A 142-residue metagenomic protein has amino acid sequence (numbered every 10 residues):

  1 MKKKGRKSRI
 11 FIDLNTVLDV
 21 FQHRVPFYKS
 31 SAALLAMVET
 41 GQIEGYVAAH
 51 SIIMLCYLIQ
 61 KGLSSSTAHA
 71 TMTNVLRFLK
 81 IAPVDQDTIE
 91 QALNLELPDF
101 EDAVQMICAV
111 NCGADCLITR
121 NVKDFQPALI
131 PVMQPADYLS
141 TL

Functional and structural regions predicted by a protein language model:
M1-G5, R9, A33, F78 (+1 more regions): Acidic, PIN/NYN-like endoribonuclease modules and their adjacent C-terminal/linker elements
M1-V47, Q60-T67, P127, T141-L142: Short, well-structured N-terminal submotif of metal-dependent ribonuclease cores
V17, I52, I89, F125 (+1 more regions): A generic structural signal for short hydrophobic patches within well-formed alpha-helices
H23, A49-S51, T71-E96: Acidic catalytic patch
T40-G45, K80, G113-C116: Short active-site oxyanion
